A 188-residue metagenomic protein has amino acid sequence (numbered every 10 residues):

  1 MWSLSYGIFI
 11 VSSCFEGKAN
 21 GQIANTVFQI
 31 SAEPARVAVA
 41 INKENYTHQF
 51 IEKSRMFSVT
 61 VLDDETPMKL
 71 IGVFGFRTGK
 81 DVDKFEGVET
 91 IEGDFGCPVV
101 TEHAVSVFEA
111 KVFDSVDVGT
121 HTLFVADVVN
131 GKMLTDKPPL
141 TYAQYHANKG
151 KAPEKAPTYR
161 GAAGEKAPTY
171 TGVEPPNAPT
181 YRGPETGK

Functional and structural regions predicted by a protein language model:
M1-K188: Basic, polyanion-binding surface patches
